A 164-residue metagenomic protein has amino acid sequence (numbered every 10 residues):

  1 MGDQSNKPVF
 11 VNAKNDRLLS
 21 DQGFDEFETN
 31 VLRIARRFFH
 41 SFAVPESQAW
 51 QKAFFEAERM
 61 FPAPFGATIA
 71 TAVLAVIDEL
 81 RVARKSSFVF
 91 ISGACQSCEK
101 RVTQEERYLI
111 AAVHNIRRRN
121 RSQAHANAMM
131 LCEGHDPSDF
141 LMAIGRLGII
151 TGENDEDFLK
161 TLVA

Functional and structural regions predicted by a protein language model:
M1-A164: Polar/charged low-complexity regulatory segments
